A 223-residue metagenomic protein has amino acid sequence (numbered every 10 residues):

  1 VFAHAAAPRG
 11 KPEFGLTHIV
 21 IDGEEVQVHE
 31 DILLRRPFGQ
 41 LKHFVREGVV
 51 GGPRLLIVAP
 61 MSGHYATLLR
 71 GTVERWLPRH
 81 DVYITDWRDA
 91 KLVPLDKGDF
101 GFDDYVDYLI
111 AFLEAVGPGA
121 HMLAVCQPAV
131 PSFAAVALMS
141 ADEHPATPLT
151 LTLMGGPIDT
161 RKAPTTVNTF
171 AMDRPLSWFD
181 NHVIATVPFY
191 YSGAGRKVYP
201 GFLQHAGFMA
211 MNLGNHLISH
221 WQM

Functional and structural regions predicted by a protein language model:
V1, P118, P131, A135-M223: Alpha/beta-hydrolase-fold enzymes
V1-E24: N-terminal targeting or regulatory segments adjacent to alpha/beta-hydrolase or S9 domains
T17-V20, E24-V93: Short, surface-exposed "cap/lid" segments of acyl-processing enzymes
R54-L55, D81-V82, G119-M122, L149-L151: Beta-sheet entry/capping signal
L56, D86, A120-A135: Catalytic nucleophile loop
L92-P94, D104-H121, F133-A137: Conserved acidic catalytic loop of the alpha/beta-hydrolase fold
P94-D96, P164: Conserved catalytic-core motifs of eukaryotic protein kinase domains, centered on the activation segment
